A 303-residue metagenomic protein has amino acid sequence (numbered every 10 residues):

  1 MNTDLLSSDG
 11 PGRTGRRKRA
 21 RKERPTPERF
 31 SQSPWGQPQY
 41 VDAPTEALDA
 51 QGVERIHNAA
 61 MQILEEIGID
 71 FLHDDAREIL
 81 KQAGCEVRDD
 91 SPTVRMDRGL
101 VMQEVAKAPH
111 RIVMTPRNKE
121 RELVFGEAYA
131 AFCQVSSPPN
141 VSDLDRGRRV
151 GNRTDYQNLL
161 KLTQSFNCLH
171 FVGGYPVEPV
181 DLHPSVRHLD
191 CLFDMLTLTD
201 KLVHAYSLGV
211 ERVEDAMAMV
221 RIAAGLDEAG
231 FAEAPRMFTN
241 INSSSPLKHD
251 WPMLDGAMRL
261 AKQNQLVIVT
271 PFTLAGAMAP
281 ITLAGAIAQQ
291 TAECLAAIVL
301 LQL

Functional and structural regions predicted by a protein language model:
M1-D155: Acidic/polar, glycine-rich intrinsically disordered N-terminal extensions of enzymes
G147-L303: Helix-rich catalytic cores of soluble enzyme domains
